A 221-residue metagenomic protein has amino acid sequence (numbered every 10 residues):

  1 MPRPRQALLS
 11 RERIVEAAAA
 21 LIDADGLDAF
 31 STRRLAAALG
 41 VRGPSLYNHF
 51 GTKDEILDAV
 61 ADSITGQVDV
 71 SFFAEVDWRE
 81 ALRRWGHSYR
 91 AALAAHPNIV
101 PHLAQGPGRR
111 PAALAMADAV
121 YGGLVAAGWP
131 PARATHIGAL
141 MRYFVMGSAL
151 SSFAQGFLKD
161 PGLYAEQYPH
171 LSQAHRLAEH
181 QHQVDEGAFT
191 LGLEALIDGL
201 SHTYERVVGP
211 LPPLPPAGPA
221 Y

Functional and structural regions predicted by a protein language model:
M1-A38, G51-D58, G187: Basic, helix-initiating cap at the start of DNA-binding domains
R13-A20, A24-D25, E55-F73, E80-S88 (+1 more regions): Alpha-helical structural segments
G40-F50: Short hydrophobic/aromatic patch on the recognition helix
D69-A113, P131, M141: Hydrophobic alpha-helical connector segments
R84-W85, A104-L140, M146-A149, P161-H170: Amphipathic alpha-helical packing segments from all-alpha helical-bundle domains
N98-I99, V145-L150, A154: Hydrophobic, amphipathic alpha-helical faces that serve as interaction scaffolds
A126-W129, A154-Y221: C-terminal peripheral helix-coil segments that are non-catalytic and often amphipathic
